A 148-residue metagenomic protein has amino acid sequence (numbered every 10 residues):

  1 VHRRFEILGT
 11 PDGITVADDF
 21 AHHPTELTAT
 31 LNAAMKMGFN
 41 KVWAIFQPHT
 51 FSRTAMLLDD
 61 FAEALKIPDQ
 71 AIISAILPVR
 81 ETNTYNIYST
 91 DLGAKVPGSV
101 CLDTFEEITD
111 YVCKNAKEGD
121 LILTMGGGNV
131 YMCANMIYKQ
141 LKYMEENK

Functional and structural regions predicted by a protein language model:
V1-K148: ATP-dependent carboxylate-amine ligase
